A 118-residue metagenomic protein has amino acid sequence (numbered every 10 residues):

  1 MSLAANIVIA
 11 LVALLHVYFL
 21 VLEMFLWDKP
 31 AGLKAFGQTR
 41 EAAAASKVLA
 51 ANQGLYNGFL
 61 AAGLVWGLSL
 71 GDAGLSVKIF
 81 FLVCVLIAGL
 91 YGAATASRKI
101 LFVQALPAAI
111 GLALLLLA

Functional and structural regions predicted by a protein language model:
S2-L26: N-terminal signal-anchor transmembrane alpha helix
M24-G32, D72-A73, S97, L101 (+1 more regions): Transmembrane helix-loop junctions in multipass membrane proteins, especially transporters and channels
M24-S46: Cytosolic, membrane-interface loops and tails of multi-pass inner-membrane proteins
A43-F59: Interfacial helix-start motif at the membrane-water boundary
G54-V65, L106-A108: Core segments of transmembrane alpha-helices that mediate helix-helix packing or line hydrophobic substrate/ligand
L64-L90, A94-L106: Transmembrane helix-loop-helix
P107-A118: Small-residue-rich segments of transmembrane alpha-helices in multi-pass membrane proteins, especially helix faces
